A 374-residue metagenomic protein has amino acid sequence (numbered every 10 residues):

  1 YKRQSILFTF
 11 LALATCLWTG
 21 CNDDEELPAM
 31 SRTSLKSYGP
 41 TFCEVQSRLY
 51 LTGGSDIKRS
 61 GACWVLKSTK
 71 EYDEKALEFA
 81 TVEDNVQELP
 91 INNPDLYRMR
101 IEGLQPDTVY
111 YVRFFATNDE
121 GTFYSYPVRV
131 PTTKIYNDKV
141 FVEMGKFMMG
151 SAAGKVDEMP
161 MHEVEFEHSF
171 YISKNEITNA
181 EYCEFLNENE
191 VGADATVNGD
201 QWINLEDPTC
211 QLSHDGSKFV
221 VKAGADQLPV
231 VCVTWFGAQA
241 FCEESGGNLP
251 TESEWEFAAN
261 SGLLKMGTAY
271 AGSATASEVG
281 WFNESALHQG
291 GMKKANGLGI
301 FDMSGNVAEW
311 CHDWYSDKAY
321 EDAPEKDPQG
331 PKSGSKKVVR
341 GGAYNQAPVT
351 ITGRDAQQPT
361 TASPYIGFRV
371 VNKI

Functional and structural regions predicted by a protein language model:
Y1-Q4: Conserved small/polar residues in nucleotide/adenosyl-binding loops
F8-C16: Bacterial N-terminal signal peptides
C21-I135: Short, surface-exposed linear motifs at loops/turns and structural transition points
I101-E102, V230, G290, I300: Hydrophobic core positions of the immunoglobulin-like beta-sandwich fold
M149-E158, C311-P324: Cytochrome P450 core scaffold surrounding the K-helix E-X-X-R motif and the conserved "meander" helix-loop region
S151, E165-G272, S316-Y320, K373-I374: Active-site microenvironments of metalloenzymes and redox enzymes
G224, A276-S304, P331, D355: Short, well-ordered junction/capping motifs at the entry into regular secondary structure
K294-N296, P331-I374: Disulfide-stabilized, aromatic/cysteine-rich ligand-recognition loop
